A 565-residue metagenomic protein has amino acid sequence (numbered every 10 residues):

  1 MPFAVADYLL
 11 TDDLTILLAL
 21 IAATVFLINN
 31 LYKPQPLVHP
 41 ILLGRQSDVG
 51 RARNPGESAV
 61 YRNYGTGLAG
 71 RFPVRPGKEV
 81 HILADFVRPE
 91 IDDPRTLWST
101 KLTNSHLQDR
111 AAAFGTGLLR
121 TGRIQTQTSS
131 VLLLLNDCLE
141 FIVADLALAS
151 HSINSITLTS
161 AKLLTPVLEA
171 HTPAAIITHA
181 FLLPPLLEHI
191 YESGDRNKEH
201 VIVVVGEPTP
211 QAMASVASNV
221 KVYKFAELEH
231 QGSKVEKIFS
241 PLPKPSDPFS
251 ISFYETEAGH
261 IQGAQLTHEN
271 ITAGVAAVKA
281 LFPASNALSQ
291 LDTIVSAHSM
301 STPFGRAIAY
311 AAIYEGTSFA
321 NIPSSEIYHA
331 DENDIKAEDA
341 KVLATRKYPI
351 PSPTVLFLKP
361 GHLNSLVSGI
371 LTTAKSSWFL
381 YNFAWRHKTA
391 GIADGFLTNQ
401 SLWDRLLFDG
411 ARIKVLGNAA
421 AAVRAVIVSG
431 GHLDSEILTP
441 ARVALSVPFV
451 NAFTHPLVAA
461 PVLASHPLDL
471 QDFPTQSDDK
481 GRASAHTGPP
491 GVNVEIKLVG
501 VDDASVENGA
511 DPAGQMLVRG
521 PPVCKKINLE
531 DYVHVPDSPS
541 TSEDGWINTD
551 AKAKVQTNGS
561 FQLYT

Functional and structural regions predicted by a protein language model:
M1-Q127, E236-I238, K244-P248, K336-A337: N-lobe entry segment of adenylate-forming
L97-K101, G117-K162, E169, V295-P303: Conserved AMP-binding/adenylate-forming
S129-L134, D247-F249, N270-V275, L281-P323 (+1 more regions): Conserved AMP-binding loop of ANL adenylate-forming enzymes
T159-G194, Q211-V216, G274-V295, E326-V355 (+1 more regions): Conserved ATP-dependent adenylate/AMP-binding module captured primarily in the ANL superfamily
T178-H189, K336-P440, V450-V458: Adenylate-forming
H189-A264, H268-T272, A276, L371-K414: ANL superfamily adenylate-forming
L406-S560: Conserved AMP-binding/adenylate-forming
